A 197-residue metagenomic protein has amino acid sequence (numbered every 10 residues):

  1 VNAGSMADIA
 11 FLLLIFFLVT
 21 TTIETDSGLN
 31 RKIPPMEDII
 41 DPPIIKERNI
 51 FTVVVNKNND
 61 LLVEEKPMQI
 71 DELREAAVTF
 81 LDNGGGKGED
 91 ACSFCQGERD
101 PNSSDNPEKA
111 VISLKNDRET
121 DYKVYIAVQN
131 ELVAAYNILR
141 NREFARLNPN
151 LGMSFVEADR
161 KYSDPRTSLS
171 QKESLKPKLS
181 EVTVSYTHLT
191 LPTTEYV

Functional and structural regions predicted by a protein language model:
V1-K32: Short terminal targeting/anchoring segments
D8, L13-L14, G152, D159 (+1 more regions): Generic intrinsically disordered, low-complexity segments enriched for polar/acidic and small residues
I23-L189: Long, low-hydrophobicity, acidic/polar, solvent-exposed interaction domains
H188-V197: Single conserved hydrophobic/aromatic residue that forms the stacking wall/gate of nucleotide- or nucleobase-binding
